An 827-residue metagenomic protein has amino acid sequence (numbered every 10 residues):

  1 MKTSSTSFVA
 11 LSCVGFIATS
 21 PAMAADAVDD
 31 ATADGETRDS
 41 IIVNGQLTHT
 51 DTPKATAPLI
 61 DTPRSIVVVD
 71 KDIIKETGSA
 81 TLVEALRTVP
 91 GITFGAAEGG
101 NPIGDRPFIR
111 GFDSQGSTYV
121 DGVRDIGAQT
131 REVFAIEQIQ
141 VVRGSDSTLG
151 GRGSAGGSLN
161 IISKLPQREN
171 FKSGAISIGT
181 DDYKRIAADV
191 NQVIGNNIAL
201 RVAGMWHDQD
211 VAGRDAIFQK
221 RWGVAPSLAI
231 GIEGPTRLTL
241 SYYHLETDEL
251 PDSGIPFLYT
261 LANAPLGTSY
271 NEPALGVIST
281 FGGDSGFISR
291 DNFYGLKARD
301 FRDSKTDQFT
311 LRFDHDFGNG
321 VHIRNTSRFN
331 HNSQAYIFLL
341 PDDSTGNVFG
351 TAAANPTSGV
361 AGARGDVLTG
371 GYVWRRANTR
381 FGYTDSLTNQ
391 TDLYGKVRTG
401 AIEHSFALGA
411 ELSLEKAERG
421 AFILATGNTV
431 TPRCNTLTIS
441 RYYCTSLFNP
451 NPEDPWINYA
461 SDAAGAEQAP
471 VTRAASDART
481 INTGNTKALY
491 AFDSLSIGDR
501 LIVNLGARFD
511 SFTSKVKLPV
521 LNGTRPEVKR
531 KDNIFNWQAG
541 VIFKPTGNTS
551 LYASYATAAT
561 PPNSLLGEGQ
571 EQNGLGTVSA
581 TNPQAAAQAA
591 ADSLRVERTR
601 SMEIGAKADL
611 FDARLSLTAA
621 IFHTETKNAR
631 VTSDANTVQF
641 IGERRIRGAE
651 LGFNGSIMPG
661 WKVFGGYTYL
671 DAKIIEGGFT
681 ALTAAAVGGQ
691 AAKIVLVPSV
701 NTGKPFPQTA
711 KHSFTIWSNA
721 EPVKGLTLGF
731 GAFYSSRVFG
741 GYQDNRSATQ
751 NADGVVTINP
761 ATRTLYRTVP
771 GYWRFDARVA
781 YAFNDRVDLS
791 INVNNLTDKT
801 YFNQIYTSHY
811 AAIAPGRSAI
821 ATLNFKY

Functional and structural regions predicted by a protein language model:
M1-S79, V83-V89: N-terminal Sec signal peptide and the immediately downstream disordered periplasmic leader that contains the TonB box
I66-K71, E76, T88, E98-S145: Periplasmic plug
F134-E137, T148-V224, I232-R237, D307 (+1 more regions): Outer-membrane beta-barrel translocator/receptor signature
H207-A212, V224-G231, P235-D316, Q334-T384 (+5 more regions): Acidic/polar loop-and-plug regions of large Gram-negative outer-membrane beta-barrel proteins
A229-G231, T384, E403-E415, F422 (+5 more regions): Structural signature of Gram-negative outer-membrane beta-barrels, strongest in the C-terminal barrel of TonB-dependent
D316-R328, N332-F338, Y552, D592-G678: Membrane-embedded beta-barrel scaffold of Gram-negative outer-membrane proteins
R614, A620-E625, F640-R746, T797 (+1 more regions): Gram-negative outer-membrane beta-barrel transporters
G725, Y734-D753, A780-Y827: C-terminal beta-signal and adjacent terminal beta-strands/loops of Gram-negative outer-membrane beta-barrel proteins
